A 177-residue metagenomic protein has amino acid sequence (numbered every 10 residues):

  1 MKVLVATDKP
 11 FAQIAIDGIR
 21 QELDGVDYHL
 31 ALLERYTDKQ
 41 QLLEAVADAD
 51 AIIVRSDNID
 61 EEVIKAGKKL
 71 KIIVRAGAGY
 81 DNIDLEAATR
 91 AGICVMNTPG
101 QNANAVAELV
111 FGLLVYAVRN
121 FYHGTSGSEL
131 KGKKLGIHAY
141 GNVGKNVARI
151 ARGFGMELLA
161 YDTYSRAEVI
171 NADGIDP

Functional and structural regions predicted by a protein language model:
M1-A49: N-terminal glycine-/charge-rich "phosphate-binding" loop or analogous flexible N-terminal tail
L4, I72-V74, C94-M96, G136 (+1 more regions): Structural detector of well-ordered beta-strand residues that form the stable sheet scaffold of enzyme domains
P10, D57-N58, D162-A167: Short, polar loop motifs at secondary-structure junctions
G18, E44, E62-V63, E86-A87 (+1 more regions): Well-formed, non-transmembrane alpha-helical positions, independent of function
G25-H29, I93, N171-P177: Active-site regions of enzymes building and remodeling cell-envelope glycoconjugates
L30, D50-G127: Phosphate/diphosphate ligand-binding glycine-rich loop within oxidoreductases
K39-L42, D60-V63, S126, G174-P177: Acidic, amphipathic alpha-helical patches
G127-P177: Rossmann-like dinucleotide/phosphate-binding beta-alpha-beta segment
